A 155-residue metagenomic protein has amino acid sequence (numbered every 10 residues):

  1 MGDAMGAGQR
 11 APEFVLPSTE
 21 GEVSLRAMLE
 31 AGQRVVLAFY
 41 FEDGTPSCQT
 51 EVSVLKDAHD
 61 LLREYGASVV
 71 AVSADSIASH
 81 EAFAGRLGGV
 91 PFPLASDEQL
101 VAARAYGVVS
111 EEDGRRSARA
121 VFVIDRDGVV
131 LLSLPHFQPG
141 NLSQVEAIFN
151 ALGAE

Functional and structural regions predicted by a protein language model:
M1-E155: Chalcogenol-based redox active-site neighborhoods
